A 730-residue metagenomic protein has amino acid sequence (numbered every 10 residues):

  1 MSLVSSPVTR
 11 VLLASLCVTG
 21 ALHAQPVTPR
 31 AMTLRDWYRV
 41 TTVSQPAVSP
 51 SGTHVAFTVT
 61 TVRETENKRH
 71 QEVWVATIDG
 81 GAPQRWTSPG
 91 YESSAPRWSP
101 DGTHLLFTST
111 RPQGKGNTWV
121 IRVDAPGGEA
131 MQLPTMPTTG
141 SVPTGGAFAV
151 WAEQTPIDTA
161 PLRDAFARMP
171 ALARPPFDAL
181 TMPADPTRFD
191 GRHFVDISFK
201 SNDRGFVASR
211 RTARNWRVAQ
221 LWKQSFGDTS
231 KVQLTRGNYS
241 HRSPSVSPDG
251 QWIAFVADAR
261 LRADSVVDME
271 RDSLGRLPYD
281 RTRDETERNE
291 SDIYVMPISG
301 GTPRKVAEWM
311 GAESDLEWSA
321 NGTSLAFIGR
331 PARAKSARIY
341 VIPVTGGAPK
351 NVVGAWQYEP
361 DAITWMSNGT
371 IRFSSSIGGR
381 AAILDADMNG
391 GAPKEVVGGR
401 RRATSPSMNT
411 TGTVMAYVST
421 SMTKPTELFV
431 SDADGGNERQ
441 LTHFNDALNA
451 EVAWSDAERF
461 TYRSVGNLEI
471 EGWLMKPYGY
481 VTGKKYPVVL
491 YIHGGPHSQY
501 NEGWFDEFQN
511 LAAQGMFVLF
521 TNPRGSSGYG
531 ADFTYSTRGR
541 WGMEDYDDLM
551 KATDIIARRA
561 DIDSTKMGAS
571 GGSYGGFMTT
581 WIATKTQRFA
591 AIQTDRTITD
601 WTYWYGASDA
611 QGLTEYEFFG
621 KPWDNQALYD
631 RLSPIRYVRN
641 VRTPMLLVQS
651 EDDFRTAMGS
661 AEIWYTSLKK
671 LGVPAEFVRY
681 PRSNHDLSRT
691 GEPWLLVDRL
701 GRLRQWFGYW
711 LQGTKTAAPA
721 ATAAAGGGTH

Functional and structural regions predicted by a protein language model:
R10-G20: Bacterial N-terminal signal peptides
P26-T61, E66-N67: Mature N-terminal segment immediately following signal peptide/propeptide cleavage in secreted/periplasmic
P46, P96, V142-P143, P244 (+3 more regions): Hydrophobic core register within WD40 beta-propeller blades
P50-S51, P100-D101, T144-G145, P248-D249 (+3 more regions): Residue-level detector of Asp-centered blade-edge/turn motifs that repeat once per structural unit in beta-propeller
G52-V55, L105-L106, A149, I253 (+3 more regions): Hydrophobic beta-strand positions that form the internal "hydrophobic ladder" of WD40/Gbeta-like beta-propeller blades
V59-E72, T87-S93, T108-W119, T135-G140 (+10 more regions): A flexible loop/linker signature enriched in serine peptidases of the S9 family
T77-G81, V123-P126, S225-T229, P297-G301 (+3 more regions): Short loop/turn segments that connect beta-strands within beta-propeller blades
T404-H730: Serine-hydrolase catalytic core recognition
